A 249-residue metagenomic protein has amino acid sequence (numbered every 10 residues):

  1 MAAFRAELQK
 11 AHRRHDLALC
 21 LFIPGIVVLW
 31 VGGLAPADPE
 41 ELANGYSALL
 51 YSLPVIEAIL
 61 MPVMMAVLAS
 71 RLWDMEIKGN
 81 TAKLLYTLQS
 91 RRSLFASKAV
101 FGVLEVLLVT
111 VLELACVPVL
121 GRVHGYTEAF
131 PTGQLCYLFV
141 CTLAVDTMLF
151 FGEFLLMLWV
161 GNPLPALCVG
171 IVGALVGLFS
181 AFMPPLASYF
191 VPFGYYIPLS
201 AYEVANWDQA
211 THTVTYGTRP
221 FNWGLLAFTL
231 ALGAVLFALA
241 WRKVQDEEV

Functional and structural regions predicted by a protein language model:
M1-P24: Aromatic- and glycine-rich beta-strand/loop motifs that create alpha-glucan
M1-R5, L72-L85, F150-G177: Cytoplasmic juxtamembrane interface segments
L17, I23-A69, A96-P163, G170 (+2 more regions): Secretory targeting signals
C20-L21, A58-I59, S188-Y189, G194: Hydrophobic alpha-helical transmembrane segments of integral membrane proteins, especially lipid-exposed positions
L34, P39-A48, L167, V172-V249: Terminal transmembrane helical anchor/hairpin motif
D38-P39, D74-I77, T81, L120-E128 (+4 more regions): Membrane-interfacial segments
M64-I77, E153-L164, F228-D246: Transmembrane alpha-helical segments in integral membrane proteins
S70-L104: Helix-loop-helix units of permease transmembrane domains in multi-pass membrane transporters, especially ABC
